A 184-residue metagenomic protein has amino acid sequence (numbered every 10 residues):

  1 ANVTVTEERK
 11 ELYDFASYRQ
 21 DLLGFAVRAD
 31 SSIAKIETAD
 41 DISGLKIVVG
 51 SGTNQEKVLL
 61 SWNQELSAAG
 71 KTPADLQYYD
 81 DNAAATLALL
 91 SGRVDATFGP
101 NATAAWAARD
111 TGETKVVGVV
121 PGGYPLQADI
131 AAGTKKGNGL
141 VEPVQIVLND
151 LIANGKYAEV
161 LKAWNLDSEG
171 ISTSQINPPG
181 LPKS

Functional and structural regions predicted by a protein language model:
A1-D40: Acidic, polar ligand-binding/catalytic clefts
N2-K10, L59-S61, L90-L126, A163: A ligand-binding cleft/hinge motif common to bilobed small-molecule-binding domains
K10-Y13, Q20-L22, I42-G44, N54 (+5 more regions): Extracytoplasmic
R19-V27, R109-I146, D167-S184: Periplasmic-binding protein-like
S31-I33, D40, G44-K46, S51-T53 (+1 more regions): Extended ligand-binding regions for polar small-molecule ligands
A34-K35, A74-L87: Short helix-initiation/N-cap motifs at beta->coil->alpha
N54-S67, V116, N149-S184: Ligand-binding clefts/hinges and TM-proximal coupling segments of bilobed small-molecule sensing domains
Q55-Y78, A108-G112: Ligand-binding cleft/hinge of the Venus flytrap
